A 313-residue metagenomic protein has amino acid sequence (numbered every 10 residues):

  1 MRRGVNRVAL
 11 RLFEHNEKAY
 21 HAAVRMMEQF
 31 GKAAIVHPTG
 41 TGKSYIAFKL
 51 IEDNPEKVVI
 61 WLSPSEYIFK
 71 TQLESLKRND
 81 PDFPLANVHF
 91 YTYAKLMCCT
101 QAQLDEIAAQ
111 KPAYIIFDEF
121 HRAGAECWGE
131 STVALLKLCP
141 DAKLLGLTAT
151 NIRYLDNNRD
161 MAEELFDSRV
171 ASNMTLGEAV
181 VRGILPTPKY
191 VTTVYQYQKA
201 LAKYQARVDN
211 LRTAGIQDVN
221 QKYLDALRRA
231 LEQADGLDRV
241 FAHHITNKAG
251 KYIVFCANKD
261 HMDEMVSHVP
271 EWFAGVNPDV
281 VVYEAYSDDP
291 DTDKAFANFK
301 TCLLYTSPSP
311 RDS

Functional and structural regions predicted by a protein language model:
F30-A47: Walker A/P-loop
P38-G40, D141-L155: Conserved helicase ATPase motor motifs in RecA-like P-loop NTPase domains
V58-S75: Conserved Walker A/P-loop ATP-binding site and its immediately adjacent core in helicase/helicase-like ATPase domains
D80-T100: Inter-Walker segment of RecA-like/P-loop motor cores
Y93-M97, Y283-D293: Conserved helicase motor
A108-K137: SF2 helicase catalytic motif II
N157-G250: Interdomain helical connector at the RecA1-RecA2 junction of SF1/SF2 helicase-like NTPases
Y305-D312: Conserved small/polar residues in nucleotide/adenosyl-binding loops
